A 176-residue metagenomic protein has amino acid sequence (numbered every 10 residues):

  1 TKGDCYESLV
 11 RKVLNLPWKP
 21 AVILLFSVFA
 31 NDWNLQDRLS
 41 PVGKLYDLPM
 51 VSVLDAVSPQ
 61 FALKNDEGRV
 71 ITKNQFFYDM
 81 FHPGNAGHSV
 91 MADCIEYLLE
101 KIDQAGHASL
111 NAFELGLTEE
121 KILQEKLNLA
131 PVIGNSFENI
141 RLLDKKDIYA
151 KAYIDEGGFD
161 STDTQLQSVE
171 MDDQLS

Functional and structural regions predicted by a protein language model:
T1-A112, M171-D173: Alpha-helical cap/lid subdomain in secreted, periplasmic, or secretory-pathway luminal O-acyl-processing enzymes
Q75, M80, S89-S176: Conserved catalytic region of serine esterases and O-acyltransferases that act on ester linkages in lipids
